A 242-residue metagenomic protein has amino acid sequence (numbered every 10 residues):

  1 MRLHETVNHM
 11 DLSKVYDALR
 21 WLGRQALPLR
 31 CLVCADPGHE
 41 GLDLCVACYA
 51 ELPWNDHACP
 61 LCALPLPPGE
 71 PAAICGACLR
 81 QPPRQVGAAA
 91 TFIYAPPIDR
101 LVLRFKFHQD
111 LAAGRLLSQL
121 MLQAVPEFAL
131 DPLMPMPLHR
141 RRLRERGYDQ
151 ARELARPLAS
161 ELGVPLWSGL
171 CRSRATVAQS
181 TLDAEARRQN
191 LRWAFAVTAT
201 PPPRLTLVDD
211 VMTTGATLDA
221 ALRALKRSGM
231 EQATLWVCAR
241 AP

Functional and structural regions predicted by a protein language model:
M1-P242: Glycine-rich phosphate/pyrophosphate-handling loop used in enzymes and phosphotransfer proteins
